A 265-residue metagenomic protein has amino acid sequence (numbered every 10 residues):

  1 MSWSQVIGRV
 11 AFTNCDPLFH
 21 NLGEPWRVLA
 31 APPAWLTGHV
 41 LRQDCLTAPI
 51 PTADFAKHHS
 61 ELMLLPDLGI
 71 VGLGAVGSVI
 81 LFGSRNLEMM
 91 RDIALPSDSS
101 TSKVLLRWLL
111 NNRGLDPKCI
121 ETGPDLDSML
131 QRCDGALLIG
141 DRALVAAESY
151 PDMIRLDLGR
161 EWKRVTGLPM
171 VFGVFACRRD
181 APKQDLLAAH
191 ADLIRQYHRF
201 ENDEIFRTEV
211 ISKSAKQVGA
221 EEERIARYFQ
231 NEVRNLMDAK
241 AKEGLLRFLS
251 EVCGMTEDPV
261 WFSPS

Functional and structural regions predicted by a protein language model:
M1-L22, V76-D134, I139-D141, K242-L246: Bilobed "Venus flytrap"/periplasmic-binding protein-like clamshell domains and structurally analogous long
A11-N14, P32-A34, Q43-E61, P66-L68 (+2 more regions): Beta->alpha turn/N-cap motifs
W26-L36: Short catalytic helix/loop segments, enriched in acidic residues and glycine and frequently bearing histidine
H39-L41, M129-L130, V252: Hydrophobic residues within well-ordered alpha-helices
L64-L87, R164-A181: Hydrophobic/proline-rich hinge and linker segments of small-molecule sensing/allosteric domains, predominantly
E121-K213: Pocket-lining segment of extracytoplasmic ligand-binding domains
P182-E251: Secondary-structure end/capping motifs
M255-S265: Conserved C-terminal helix/tail region of periplasmic/extracytoplasmic solute-binding proteins
